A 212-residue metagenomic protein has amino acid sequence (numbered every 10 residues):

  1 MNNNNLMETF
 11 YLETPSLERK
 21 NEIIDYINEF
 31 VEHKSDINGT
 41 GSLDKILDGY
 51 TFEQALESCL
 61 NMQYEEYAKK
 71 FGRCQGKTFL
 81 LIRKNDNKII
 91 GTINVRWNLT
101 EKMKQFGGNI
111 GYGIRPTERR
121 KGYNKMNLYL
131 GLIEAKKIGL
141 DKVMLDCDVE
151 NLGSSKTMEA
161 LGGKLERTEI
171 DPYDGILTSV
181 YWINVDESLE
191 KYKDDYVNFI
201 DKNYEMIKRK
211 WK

Functional and structural regions predicted by a protein language model:
N2-N109, T178-K212: GNAT-family acyltransferases
E22, N127, G153: Charged catalytic carboxylate motif
L81, L140, T168-D171: Catalytic cores of nucleotide-sugar-dependent glycosyltransferases that transfer UDP/GDP/TDP-activated
I82, W97, N109-R120, D148: A short, internal acetyl-CoA/4′-phosphopantetheine-binding micro-motif in the GNAT/acyltransferase core
N87, G122, G139, N151: Conserved G/P- and acidic residue-centered "switch" motifs that form tight phosphate/ATP-binding loops in soluble
G111-I114, R120-K137, K156-A160: Conserved acetyl-CoA-binding loop-helix of GNAT-fold acetyltransferases
A135-D146: Conserved GNAT acetyl-CoA-binding A-motif
D146-C147, G162-S179: Conserved catalytic-core motifs of GNAT/GCN5-like acyltransferases
